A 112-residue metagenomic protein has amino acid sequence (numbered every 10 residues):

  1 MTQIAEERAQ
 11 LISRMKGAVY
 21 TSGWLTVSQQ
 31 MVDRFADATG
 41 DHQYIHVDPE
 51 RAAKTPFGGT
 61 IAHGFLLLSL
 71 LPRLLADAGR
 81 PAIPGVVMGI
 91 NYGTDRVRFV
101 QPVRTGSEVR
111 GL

Functional and structural regions predicted by a protein language model:
M1-A62: Catalytic strand-loop segment that frames the active site of acyl-thioester-processing enzymes
D33-A36, L68-P72: Predominant activation on well-ordered alpha-helical scaffold segments within soluble catalytic domains
P56-G59, S69-L112: Hydrophobic beta-strand-centered segment that forms part of the acyl-chain substrate-binding groove
H63, L67: Hydrophobic (often cysteine-bearing) scaffold residues that line and stabilize catalytic clefts of nucleotide/cofactor
